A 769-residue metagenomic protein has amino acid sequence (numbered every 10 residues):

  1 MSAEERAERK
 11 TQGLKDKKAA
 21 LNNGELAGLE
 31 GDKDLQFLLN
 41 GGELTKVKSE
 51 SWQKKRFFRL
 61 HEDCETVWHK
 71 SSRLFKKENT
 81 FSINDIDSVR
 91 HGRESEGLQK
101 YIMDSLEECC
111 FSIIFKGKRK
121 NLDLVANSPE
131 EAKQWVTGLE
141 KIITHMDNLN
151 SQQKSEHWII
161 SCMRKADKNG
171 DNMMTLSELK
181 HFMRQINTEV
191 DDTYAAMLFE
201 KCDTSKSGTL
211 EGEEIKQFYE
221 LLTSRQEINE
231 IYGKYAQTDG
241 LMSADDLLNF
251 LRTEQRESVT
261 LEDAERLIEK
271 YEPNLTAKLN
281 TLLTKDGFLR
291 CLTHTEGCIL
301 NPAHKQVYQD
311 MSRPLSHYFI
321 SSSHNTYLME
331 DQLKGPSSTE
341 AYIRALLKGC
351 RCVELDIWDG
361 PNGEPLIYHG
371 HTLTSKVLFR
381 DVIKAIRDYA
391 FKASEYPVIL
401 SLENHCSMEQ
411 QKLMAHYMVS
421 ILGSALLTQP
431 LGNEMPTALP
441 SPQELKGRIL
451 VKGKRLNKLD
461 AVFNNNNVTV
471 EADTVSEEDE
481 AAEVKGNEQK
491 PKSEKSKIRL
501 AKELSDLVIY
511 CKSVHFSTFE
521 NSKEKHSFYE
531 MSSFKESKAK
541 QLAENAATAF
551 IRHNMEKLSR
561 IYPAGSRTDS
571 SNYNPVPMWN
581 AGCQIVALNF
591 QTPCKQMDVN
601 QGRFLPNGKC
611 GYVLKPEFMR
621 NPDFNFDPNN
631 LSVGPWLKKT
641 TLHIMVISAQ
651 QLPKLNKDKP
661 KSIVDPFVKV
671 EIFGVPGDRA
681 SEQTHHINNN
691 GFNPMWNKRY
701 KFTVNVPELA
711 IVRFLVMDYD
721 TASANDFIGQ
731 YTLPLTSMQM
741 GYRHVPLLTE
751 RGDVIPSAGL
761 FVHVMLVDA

Functional and structural regions predicted by a protein language model:
M1-E50, K70-R73, G602, P628-L631: Polybasic, Ser/Thr-rich intrinsically disordered tails and inter-domain linkers that flank pleckstrin homology
G28-H91, W135, K659-P660, P666-V668 (+1 more regions): Polybasic phosphoinositide-binding surfaces of eukaryotic membrane-targeting domains
Q53-R56, G92-L149: Canonical pleckstrin homology
H61-R119, L735, Q739: Pleckstrin homology
G117, D147-C162, G170, E178 (+5 more regions): Long, acidic (Asp/Glu-rich), low-complexity accessory segments flanking structured domains
G349-E354, W358-I367, I644-G691, D720: Calcium-regulated, polybasic anionic-phospholipid
M408, Y417-S420, M597, N607 (+2 more regions): C2-type phospholipid-binding modules
P694-N705, L733: Exposed aromatic-hydrophobic patches
